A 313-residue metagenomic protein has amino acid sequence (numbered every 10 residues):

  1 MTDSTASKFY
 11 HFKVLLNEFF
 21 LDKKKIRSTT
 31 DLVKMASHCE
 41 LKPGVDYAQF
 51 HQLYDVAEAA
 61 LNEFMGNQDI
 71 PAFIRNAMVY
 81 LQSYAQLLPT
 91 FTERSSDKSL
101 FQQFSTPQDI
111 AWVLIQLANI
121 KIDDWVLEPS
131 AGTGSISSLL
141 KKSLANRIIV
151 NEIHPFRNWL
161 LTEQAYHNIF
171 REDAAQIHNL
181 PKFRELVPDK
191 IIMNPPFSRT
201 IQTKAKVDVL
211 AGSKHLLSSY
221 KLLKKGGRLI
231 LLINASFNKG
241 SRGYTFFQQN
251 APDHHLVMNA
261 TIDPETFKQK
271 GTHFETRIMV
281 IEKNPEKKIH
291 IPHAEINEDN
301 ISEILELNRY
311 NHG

Functional and structural regions predicted by a protein language model:
T2-A165: Class I S-adenosyl-L-methionine
F104-D109, K206-S213: Conserved phosphate-coordination/catalytic loops
A111-K142, V150-H154, E172-K206, S218-L223 (+2 more regions): Conserved proline-anchored active-site loop of SAM-dependent methyltransferases that bridges a beta-strand
L114, D208-K268, F274-V280: Conserved Class I SAM-dependent methyltransferase catalytic core
K141-S143, E163-Y166, R184-E185, A205-D208 (+1 more regions): Short, glycine/charged-enriched secondary-structure capping and boundary segments
R147, H167-F170, H255-M258: Conserved beta-strand segments of alpha/beta enzyme cores
Q164, P181, L186, H254 (+1 more regions): Structured loop/turn residues at beta-strand edges in well-structured enzyme cores
K268-G313: Flexible, glycine-/basic-rich loop-and-beta segments that form/coincide with the SAM-dependent methyltransferase
